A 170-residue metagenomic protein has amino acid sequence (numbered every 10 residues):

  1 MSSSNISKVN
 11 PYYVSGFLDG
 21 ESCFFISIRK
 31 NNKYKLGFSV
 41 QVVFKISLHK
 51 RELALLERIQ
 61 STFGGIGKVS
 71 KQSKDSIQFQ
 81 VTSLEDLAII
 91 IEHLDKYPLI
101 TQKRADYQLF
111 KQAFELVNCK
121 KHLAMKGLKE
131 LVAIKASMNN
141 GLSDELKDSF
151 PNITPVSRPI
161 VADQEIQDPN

Functional and structural regions predicted by a protein language model:
M1-N170: Sequence-level preference for short, compositionally simple segments enriched in small aliphatic or small polar residues
